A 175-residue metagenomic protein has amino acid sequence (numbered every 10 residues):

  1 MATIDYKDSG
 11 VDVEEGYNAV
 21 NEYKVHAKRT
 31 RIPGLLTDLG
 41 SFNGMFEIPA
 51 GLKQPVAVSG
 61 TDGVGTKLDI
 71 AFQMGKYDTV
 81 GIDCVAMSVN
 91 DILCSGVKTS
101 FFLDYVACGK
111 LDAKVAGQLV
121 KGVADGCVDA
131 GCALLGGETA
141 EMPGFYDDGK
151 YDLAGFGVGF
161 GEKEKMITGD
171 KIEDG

Functional and structural regions predicted by a protein language model:
M1-P33: N-terminal amphipathic/basic leader segments beginning at the initiator methionine
V25-D174: Glycine-rich phosphate/pyrophosphate-binding loop regions near the starts of catalytic domains
